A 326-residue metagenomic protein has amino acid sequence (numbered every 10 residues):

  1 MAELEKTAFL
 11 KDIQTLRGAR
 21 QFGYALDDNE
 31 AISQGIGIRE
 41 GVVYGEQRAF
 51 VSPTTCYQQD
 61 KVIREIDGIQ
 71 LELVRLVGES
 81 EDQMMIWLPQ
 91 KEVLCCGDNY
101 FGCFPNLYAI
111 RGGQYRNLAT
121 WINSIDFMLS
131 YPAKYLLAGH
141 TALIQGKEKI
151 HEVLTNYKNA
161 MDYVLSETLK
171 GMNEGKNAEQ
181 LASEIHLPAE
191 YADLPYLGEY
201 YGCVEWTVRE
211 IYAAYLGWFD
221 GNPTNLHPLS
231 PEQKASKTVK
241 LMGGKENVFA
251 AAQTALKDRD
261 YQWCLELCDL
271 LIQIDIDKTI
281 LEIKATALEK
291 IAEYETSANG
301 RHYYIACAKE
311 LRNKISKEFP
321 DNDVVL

Functional and structural regions predicted by a protein language model:
M1-R20, Q180-E184, A189-G198: Internal hydrophobic scaffold segments of catalytic domains
A2-R75, T120-P132: Metallo-beta-lactamase
F9-T15, G102-L107, K147-M161, W218-T238: Active-site gating loops and adjacent loop-to-helix segments of metal-dependent hydrolytic enzymes
R17-L26, G45-F50, M128-I150, H186-P195 (+2 more regions): A broadly tuned preference for mixed-charge, low-complexity surface segments
E30-V43, R116, A133-A142, N177-E184 (+1 more regions): Noncatalytic linker/hinge segments flanking ATPase motor cores
G45-E46, V51-S52, I63-G68, G102 (+3 more regions): Extended interaction regions within the primary functional domain
V51, I63-E65, Q70-E174: Metallo-beta-lactamase
K170-L326: C-terminal regulatory/interaction regions
